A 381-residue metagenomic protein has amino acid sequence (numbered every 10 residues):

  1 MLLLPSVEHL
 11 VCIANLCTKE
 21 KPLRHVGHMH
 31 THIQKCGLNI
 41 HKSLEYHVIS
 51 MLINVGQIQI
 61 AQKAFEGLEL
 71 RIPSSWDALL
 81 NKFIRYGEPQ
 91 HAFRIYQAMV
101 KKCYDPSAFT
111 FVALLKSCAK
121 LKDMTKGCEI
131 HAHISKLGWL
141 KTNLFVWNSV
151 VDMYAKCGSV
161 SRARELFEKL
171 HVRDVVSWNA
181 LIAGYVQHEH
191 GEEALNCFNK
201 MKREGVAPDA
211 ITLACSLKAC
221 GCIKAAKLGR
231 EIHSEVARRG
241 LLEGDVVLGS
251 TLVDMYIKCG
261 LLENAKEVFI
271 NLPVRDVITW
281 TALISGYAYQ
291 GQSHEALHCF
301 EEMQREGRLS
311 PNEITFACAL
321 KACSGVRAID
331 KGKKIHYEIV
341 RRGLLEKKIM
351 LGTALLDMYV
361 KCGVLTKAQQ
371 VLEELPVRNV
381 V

Functional and structural regions predicted by a protein language model:
S6, L10, V26, H41 (+31 more regions): Pentatricopeptide repeat
G37, L68, I72, C103 (+11 more regions): Inter-helix linker motif
F83-T125, H190-E192, C197, L213: Hydrophobic or amphipathic alpha-helical targeting/insertion segments
